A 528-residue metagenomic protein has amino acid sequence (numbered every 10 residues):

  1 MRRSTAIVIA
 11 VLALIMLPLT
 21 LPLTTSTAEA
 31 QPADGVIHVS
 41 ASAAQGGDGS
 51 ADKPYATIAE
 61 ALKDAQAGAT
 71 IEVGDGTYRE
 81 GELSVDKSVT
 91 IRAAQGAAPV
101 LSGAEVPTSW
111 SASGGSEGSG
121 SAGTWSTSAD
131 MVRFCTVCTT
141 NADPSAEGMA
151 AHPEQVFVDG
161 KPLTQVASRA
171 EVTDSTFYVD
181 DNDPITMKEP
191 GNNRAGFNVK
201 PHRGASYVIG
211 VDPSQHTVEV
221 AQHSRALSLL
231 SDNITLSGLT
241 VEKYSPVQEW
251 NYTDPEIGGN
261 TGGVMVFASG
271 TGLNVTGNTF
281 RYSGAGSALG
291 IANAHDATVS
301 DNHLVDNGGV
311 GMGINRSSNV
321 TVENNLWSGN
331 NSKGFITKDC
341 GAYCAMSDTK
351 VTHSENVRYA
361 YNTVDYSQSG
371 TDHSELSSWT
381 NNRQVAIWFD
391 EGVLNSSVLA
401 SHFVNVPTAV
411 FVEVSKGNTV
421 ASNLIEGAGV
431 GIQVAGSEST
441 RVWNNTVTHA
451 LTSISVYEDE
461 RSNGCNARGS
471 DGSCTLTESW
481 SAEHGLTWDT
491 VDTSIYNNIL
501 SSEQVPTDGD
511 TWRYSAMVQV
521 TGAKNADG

Functional and structural regions predicted by a protein language model:
R3-I15: Sec-dependent N-terminal signal peptides
L17-D34: C-terminal region of N-terminal signal peptides and the immediate post-cleavage residues of exported proteins
V36-H38, S42-A268, L273-N274, S473 (+1 more regions): Extracellular polysaccharide-degrading/modifying enzymes targeting complex plant/algal/animal polysaccharides
E60-K63, R281, T419: Asp/Glu-centered strand-loop micro-motifs enriched in Gly/Pro and often flanked by an aromatic residue
L83-P107, H152, K161-Q165, D301 (+5 more regions): Internal hydrophobic scaffold segments of catalytic domains
P246-A268, A285-A292, D296-A297, D306-G528: Glycine- and acidic/polar-rich repeat regions and solenoidal domains
L273-R281: Surface-exposed extracellular loop regions of Gram-negative outer-membrane beta-barrel proteins
